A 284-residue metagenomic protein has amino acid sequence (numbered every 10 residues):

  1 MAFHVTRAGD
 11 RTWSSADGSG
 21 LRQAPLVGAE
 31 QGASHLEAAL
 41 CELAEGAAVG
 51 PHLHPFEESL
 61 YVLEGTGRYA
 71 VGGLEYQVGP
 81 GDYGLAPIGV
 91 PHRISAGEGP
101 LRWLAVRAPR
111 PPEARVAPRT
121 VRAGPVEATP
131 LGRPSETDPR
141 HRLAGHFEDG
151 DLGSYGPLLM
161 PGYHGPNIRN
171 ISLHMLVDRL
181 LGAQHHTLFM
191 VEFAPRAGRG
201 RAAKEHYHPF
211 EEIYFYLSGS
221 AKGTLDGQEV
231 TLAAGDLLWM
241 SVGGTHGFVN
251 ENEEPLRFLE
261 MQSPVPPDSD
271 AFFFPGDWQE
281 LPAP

Functional and structural regions predicted by a protein language model:
M1-H35, R115-T187, A271-P284: A short, N-terminal "cap"/entry segment at the start of jelly-roll beta-barrel domains of the cupin/DSBH fold
G20-P25, A39-H54, N170-L173, V177 (+2 more regions): Conserved short histidine dyad/triad with adjacent acidic residue
L40, L85, E98-R115, W239 (+1 more regions): A short hydrophobic beta-strand segment most commonly corresponding to one strand of the jelly-roll/cupin
L40-A44, L53-Y69, A108, M190-A194 (+2 more regions): Short, conserved beta-strand element in jelly-roll/cupin
A70, R93-S95, L188-F193, G198-A202 (+5 more regions): Long compositionally biased, domain-poor regions of proteins
G73-I88, G227-G243: Short acidic-glycine-tyrosine-enriched beta hairpin
D82-G132: Hydrophobic, ordered structural segments
